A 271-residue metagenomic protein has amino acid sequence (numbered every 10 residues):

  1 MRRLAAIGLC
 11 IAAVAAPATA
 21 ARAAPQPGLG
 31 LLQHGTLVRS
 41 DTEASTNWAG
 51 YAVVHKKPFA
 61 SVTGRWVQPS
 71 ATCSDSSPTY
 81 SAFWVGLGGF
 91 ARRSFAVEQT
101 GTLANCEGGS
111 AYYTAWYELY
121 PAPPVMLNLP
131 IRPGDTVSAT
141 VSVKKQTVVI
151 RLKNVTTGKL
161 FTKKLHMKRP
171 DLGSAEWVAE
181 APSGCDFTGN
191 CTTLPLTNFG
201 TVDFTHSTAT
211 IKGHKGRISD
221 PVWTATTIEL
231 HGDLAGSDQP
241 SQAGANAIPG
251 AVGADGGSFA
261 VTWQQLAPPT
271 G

Functional and structural regions predicted by a protein language model:
M1-R3, Y112-Y113: Long, low-complexity, intrinsically disordered polar/charged segments
R2-A23: Secretory targeting and sorting signals
A24-G271: Exposed, interaction-prone regions of secreted/extracellular proteins
